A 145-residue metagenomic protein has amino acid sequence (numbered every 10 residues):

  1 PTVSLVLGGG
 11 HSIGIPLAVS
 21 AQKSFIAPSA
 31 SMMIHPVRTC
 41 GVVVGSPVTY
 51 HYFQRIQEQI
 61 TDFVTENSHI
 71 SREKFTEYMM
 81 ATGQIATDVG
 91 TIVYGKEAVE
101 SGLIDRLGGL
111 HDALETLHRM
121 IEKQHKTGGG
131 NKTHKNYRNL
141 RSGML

Functional and structural regions predicted by a protein language model:
P1-I15, S20-L145: N-terminal organellar transit peptides
